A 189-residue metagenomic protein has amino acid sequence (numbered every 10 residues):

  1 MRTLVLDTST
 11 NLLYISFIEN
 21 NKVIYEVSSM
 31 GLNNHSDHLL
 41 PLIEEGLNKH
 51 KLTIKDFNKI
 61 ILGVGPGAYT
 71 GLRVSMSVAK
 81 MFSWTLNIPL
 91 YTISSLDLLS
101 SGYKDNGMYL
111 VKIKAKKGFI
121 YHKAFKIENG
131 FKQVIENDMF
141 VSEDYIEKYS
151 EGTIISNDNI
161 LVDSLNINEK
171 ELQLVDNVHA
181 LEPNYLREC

Functional and structural regions predicted by a protein language model:
M1-K22, N34, Y91-C189: Oxyanion-binding and handling regions
L32-N48: N-terminal phosphate-binding loop and adjacent alpha-helix
I43-K59: Phosphate/pyrophosphate-binding loops at sites that engage ATP/ADP/AMP, CoA/4′-phosphopantetheine, polyphosphate
H50-K55, W84-S95: Phosphate-handling active-site elements
K55-V64, S150-D158: Short glycine-rich phosphate-binding loop at a beta-alpha junction
K59-L90: DPxDG-like acidic metal-binding loop motif
